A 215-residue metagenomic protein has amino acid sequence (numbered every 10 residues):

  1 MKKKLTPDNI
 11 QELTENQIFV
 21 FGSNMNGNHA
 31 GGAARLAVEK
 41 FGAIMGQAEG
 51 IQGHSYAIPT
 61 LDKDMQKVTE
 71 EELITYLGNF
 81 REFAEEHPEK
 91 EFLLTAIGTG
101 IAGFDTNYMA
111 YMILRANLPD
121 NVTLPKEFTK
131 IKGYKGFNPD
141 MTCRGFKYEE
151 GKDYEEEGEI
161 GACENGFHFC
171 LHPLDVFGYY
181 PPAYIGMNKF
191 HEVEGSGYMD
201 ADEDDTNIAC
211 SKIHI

Functional and structural regions predicted by a protein language model:
M1-K130: Macrodomain-like recognition of ADP-ribose-binding/processing modules
K130-I215: Short, glycine-biased loop/turn motifs at secondary-structure junctions and in low-complexity Ser/Thr/Pro-rich termini
